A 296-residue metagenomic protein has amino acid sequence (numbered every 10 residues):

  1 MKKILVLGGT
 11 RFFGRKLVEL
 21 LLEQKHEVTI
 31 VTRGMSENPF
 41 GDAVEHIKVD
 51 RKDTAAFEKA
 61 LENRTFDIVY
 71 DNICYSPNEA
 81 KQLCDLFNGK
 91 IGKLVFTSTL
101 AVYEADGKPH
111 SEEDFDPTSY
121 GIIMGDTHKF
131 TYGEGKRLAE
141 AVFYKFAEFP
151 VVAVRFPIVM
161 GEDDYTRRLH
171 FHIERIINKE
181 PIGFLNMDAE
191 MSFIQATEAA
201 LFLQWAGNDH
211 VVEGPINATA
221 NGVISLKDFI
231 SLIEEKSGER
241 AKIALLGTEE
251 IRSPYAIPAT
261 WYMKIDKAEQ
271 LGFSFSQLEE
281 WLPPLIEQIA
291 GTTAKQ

Functional and structural regions predicted by a protein language model:
I4-Q24: N-terminal Rossmann NAD(P)H-binding glycine-rich loop of SDR-like oxidoreductase domains
L7, G161, F184-A189, I216-I224 (+2 more regions): Glycine-rich Rossmann NAD(P)(H)-binding loop
M35-F40, E45-K90, F96: NAD(P)H-binding glycine-rich loop region in Rossmannoid oxidoreductase-like domains and their noncatalytic homologs
Q82-G135: Conserved Rossmann-fold NAD(P)-dependent oxidoreductase catalytic core, especially the SDR/UDP-sugar
E140-D163: Conserved beta-loop-beta element that borders a ligand/cofactor-binding pocket
I173-G183, A189-V223: Alpha-helical substrate-binding/gating segment
F202-A259, T293-K295: Mid/C-terminal beta-alpha module of Rossmann-like enzyme folds, strongest in SDR-family dehydrogenases/epimerases
P258-Q296: C-terminal amphipathic/interface module of NAD(P)-dependent oxidoreductases and related NAD-binding regulators
